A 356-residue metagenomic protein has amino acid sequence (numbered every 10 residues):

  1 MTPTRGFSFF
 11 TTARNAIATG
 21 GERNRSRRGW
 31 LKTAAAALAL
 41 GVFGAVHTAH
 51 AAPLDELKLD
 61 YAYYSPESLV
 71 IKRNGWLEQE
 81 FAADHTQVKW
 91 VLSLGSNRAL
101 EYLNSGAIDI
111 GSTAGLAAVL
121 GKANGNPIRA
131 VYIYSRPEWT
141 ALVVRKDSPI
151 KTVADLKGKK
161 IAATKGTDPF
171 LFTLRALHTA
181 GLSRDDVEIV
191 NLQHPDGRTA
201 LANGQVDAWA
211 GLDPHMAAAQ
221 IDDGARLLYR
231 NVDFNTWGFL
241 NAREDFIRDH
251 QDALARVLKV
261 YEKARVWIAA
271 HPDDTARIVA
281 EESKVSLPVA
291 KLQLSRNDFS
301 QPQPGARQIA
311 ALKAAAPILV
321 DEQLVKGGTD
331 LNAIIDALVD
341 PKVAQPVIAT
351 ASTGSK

Functional and structural regions predicted by a protein language model:
M1-R27: N-terminal secretory signal peptides that target proteins for export/translocation
S26-A35: N-terminal export leaders
A34-A45: Bacterial N-terminal signal peptides
A45-A51: Sec/Tat signal peptide C-region and signal peptidase I cleavage site
A52-S183, E188-N191, D207-G211, L227 (+1 more regions): Short, glycine-/small- and polar/acidic-enriched structural segments that line small-molecule recognition paths
L116, I189-V190, P195-E282: Pocket-lining segment of extracytoplasmic ligand-binding domains
H250-K326: Secondary-structure end/capping motifs
V320-K356: Conserved C-terminal helix/tail region of periplasmic/extracytoplasmic solute-binding proteins
